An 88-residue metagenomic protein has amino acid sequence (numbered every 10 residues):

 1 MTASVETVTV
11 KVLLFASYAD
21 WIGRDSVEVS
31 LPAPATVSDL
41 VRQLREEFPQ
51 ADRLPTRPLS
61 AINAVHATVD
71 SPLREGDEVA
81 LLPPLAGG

Functional and structural regions predicted by a protein language model:
M1-G87: Ubiquitin-like/PB1-type beta-grasp interaction modules and other compact soluble beta-rich domains
